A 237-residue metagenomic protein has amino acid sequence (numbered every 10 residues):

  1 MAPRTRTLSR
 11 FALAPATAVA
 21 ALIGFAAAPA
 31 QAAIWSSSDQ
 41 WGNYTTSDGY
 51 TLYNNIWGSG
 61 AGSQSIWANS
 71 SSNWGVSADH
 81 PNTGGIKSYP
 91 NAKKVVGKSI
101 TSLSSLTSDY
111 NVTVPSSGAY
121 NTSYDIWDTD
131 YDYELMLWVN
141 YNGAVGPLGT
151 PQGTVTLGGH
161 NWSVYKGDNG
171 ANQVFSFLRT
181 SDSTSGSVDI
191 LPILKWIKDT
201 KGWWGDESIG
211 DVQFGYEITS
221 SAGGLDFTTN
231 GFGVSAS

Functional and structural regions predicted by a protein language model:
A2-P15: Bacterial N-terminal signal peptides that target proteins for export
A20-A30: C-terminal segment of classical bacterial N-terminal signal peptides
A33-S77, S237: N-terminal segment immediately downstream of the Sec signal-peptide cleavage site in secreted/extracellular proteins
W74-V76, S104-Y110, Y124, I209-I218: Short, hydrophobic/proline-enriched secondary-structure or compact coil segments at domain edges
N82-T156: Extracellular-facing segments of soluble proteins and assemblies that are Gly/Ser/Thr-biased and enriched in aromatics
G85-S99, Q173-G205: Beta-sandwich interaction modules
T129-L191: Short helix-loop boundary/capping segments
T184-S237: Long, compositionally biased interface segments
